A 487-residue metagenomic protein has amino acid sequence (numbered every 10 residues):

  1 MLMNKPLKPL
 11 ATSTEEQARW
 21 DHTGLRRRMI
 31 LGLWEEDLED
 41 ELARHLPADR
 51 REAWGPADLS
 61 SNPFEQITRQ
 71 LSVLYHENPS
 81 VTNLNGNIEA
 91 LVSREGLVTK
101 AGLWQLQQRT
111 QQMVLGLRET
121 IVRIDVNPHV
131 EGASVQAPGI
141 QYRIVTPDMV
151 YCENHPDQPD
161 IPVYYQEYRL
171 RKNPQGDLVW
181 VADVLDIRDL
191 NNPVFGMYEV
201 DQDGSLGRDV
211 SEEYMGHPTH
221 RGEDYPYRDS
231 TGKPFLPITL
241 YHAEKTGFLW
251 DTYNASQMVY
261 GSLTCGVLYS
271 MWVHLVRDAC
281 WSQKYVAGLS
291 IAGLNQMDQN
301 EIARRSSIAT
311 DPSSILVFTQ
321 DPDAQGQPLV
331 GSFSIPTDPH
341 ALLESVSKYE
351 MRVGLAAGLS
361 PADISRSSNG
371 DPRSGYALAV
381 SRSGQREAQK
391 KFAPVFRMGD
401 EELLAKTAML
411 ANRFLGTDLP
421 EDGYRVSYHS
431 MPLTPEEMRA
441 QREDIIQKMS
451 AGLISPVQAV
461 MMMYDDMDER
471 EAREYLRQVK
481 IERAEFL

Functional and structural regions predicted by a protein language model:
M1-V163, R171-K172: Extended, helix-rich architectural segments
M3, G216-A377, H429: Extended, charged amphipathic alpha-helical segments
S13, G32, E36, D40 (+11 more regions): Surface-exposed polar/charged interaction patches
R26, L38-E39, L178-W180, L404 (+2 more regions): Short amphipathic alpha-helical segments that mediate assembly, nucleic-acid/protein binding, or membrane association
L42, I67, L84, I88-V92 (+10 more regions): Extended hydrophobic/Leu-rich segments
A53-S72, E89, S93-V126, K245-G293 (+2 more regions): Long, contiguous amphipathic alpha-helices that act as assembly "spine/axial" helices in icosahedral shell and virion
Q108-D251: Extended, regular secondary-structure scaffolds
Q299-Q327, F333-L487: C-terminal helix-loop subdomains that flank or include functional centers
